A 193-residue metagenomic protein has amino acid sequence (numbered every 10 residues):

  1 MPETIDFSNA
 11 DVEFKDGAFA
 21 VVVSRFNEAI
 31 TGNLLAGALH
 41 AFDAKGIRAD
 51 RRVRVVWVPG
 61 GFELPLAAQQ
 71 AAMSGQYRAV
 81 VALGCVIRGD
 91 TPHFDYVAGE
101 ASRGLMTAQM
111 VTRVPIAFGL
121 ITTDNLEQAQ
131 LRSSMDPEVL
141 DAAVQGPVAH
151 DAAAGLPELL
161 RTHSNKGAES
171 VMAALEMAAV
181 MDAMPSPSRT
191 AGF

Functional and structural regions predicted by a protein language model:
M1-A18, M184-F193: SAM-dependent methyltransferases
N9-W57: Glycine-rich phosphate/diphosphate-binding loop of Rossmann-like nucleotide-binding domains
G17, R25, A29, R51 (+5 more regions): Residues at secondary-structure transition points
A20, R54, R78-V80, V114-L120: Structural motif
R25-F26, G84-V86, L120-L126: Short, ordered loop/turn segments at secondary-structure junctions
L39, D43-A44, R52-Q76, S133: Amphipathic alpha-helical hairpins
E63-L105, Q109-V111: Glycine-rich phosphate-binding loop
F94-F193: C-terminal binding/interaction regions
